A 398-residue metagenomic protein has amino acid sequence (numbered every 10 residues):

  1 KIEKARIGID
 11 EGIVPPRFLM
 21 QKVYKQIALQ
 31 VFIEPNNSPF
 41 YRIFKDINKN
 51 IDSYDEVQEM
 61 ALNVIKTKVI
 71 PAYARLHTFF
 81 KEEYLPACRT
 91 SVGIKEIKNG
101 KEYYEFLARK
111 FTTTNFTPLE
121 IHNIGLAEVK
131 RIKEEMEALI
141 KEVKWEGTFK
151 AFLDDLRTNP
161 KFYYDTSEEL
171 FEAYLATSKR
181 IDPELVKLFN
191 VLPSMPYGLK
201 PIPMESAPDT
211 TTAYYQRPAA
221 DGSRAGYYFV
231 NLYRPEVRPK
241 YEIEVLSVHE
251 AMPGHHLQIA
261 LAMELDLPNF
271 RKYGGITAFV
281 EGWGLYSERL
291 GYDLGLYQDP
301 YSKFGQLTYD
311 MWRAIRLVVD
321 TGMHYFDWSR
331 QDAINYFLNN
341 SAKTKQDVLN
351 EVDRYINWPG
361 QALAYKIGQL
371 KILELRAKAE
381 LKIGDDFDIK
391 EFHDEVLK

Functional and structural regions predicted by a protein language model:
K1-K398: N-terminal maturation segment of proteins
